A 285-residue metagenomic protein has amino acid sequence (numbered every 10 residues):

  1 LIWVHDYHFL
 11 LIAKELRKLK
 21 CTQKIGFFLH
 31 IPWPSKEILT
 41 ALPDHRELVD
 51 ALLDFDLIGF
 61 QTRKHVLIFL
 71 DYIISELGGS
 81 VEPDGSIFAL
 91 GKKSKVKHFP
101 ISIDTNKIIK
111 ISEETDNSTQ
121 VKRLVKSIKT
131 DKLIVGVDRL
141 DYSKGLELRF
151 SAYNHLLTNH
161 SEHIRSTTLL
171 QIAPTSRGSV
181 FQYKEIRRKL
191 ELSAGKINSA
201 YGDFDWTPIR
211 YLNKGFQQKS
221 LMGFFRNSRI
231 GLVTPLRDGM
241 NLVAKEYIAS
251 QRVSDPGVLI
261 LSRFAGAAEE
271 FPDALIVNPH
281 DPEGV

Functional and structural regions predicted by a protein language model:
L1-V285: Catalytic cores of carbohydrate-active enzymes across secretory and cytosolic contexts
